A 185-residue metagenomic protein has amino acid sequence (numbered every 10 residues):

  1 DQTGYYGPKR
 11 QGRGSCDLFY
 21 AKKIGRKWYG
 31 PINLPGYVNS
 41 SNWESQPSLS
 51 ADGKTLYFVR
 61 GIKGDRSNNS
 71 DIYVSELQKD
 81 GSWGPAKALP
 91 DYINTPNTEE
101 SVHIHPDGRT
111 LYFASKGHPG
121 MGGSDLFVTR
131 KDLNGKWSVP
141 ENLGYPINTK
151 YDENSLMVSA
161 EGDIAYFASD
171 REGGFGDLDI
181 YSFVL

Functional and structural regions predicted by a protein language model:
D1-L185: Short, conserved micro-motifs composed of acidic
